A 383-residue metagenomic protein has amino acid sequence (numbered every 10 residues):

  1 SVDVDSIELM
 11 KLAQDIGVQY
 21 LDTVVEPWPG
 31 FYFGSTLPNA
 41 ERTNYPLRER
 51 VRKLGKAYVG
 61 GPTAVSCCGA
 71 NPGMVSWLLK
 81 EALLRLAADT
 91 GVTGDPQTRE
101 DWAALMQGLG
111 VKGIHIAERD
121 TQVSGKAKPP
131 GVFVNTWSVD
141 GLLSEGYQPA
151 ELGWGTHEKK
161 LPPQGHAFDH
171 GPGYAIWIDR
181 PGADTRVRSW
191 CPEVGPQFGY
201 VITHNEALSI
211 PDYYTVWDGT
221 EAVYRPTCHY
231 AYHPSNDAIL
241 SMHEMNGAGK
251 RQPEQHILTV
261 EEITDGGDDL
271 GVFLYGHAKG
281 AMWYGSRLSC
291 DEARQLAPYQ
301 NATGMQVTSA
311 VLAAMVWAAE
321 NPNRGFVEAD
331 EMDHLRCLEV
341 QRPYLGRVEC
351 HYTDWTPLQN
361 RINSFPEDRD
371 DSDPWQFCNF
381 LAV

Functional and structural regions predicted by a protein language model:
S1-V2, D22-V25, C68, E118: Glycine-rich, histidine-containing beta strand-loop boundary motifs that form or position
V4-V18, T23-G61: Rossmann-fold NAD(P)-binding glycine/threonine-rich loop
V18-Q19, T63-A64, G113, G271: Beta-sheet entry/capping signal
Q19-L21, V65, W283-G285: Hydrophobic/aromatic beta-strand patches that form the interior of the parallel beta-sheet core in alpha/beta enzyme
W28-F31, G73-M74, S124-G125: Short catalytic/ligand-binding loop motif for oxyanion handling, primarily in non-cytosolic enzymes, centered on
F33, W77-L78, K126-P130: Short acidic, glycine/serine/threonine-rich loops at helix termini
P38-G110, A310-M315, A319-N321: Adenosine-phosphate binding glycine-rich loop
R85-V383: C-terminal catalytic/substrate-binding lobe primarily of soluble NAD(P)-dependent oxidoreductases
